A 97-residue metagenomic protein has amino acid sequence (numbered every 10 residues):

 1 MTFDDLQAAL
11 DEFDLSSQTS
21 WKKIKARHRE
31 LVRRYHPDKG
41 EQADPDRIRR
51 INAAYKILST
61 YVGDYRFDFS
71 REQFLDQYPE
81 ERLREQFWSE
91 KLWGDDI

Functional and structural regions predicted by a protein language model:
M1-I97: C-terminal accessory/regulatory regions appended to core domains
